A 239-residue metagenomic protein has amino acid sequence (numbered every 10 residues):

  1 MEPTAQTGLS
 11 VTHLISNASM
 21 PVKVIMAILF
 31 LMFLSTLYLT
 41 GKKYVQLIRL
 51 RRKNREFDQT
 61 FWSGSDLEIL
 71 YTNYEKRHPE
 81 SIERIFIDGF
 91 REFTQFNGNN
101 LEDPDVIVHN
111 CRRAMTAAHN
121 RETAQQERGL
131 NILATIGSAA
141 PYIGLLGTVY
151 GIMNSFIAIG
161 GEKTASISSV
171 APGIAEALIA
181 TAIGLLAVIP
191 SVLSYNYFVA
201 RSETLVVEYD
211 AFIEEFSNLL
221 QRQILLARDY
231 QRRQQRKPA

Functional and structural regions predicted by a protein language model:
M1-Q59: Hydrophobic membrane-targeting segments
K23-M26, E127-A134, E176, A180: N-terminal membrane-entry
F30-L50, L145, I152, A187-S202: Alpha-helical transmembrane segments
S35, I136, I143-L146, Y150 (+3 more regions): Short glycine-rich loop/turn motifs that provide flexible caps or phosphate-binding loops at active sites
R52-I143, Y150-S166, L193-A239: Predominantly long cytosolic amphipathic alpha-helical stalk/bundle segments
K163-A177: Hydrophobic alpha-helical transmembrane segments and adjacent short intramembrane/lumenal linkers of inner/organellar
A177-S191: Hydrophobic alpha-helical transmembrane segments of polytopic membrane proteins
